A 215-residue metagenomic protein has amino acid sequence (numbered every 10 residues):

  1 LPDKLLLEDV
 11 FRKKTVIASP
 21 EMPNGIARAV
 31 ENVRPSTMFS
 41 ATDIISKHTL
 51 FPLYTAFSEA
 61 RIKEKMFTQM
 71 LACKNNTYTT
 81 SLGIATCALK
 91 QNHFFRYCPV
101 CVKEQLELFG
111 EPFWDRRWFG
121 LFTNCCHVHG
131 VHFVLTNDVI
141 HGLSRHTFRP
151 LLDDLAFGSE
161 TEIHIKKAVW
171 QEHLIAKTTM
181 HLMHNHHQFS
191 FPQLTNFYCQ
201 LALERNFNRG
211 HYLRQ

Functional and structural regions predicted by a protein language model:
L1-H93, E107: N-terminal alpha-helical interaction blocks
V16-V30, G130-V134, G158-V169: Charged/polar, low-hydrophobicity segments characteristic of intrinsically disordered regions and flexible loops
P35-F39, D138-F148, K166-A176: Short, surface-exposed, charge-dense and proline/glycine-enriched linear segments
D43-F51, H146-D153, H186: A broadly tuned preference for mixed-charge, low-complexity surface segments
I84-E162: Cys/His-rich short segments
L152-Q215: Long, charge-rich alpha-helical interaction segments
